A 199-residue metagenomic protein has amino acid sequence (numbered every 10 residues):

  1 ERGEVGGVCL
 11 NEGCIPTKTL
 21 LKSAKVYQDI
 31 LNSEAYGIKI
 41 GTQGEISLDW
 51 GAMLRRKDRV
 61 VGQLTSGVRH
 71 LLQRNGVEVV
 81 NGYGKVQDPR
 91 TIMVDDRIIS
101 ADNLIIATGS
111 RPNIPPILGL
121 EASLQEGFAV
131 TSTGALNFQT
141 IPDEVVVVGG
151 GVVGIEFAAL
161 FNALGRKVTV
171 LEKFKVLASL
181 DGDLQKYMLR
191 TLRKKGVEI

Functional and structural regions predicted by a protein language model:
R2-I141, F174-A178, G182-K194: Glycine-rich flavin
V77, R166, V197: Short phosphate-binding/catalytic loops that engage adenosine nucleotides
V79-N81, V170, I199: A structural preference for short, hydrophobic beta-strand core positions in alpha/beta folds
Q139-L180: Rossmann-like NAD(P)H-binding beta-loop-alpha module
